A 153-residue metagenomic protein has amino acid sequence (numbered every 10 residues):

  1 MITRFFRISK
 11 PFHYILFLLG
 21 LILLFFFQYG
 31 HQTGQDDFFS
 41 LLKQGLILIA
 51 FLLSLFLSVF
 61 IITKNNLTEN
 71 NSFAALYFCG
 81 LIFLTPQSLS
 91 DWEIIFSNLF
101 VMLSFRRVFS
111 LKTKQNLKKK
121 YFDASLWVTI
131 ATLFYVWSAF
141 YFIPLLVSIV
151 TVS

Functional and structural regions predicted by a protein language model:
M1-L19, T68-E69: N-terminal membrane topogenic signal
F26-D36: Juxtamembrane "helix-exit" motif on the non-cytosolic side of transmembrane helices
I49-N65: Transmembrane-helix motifs of polytopic, lipid-linked glycan transferases
I62-L81: Transmembrane-helix signature of polytopic, membrane-embedded enzymes that assemble or transfer cell-envelope glycans
N66, S104-K119: Membrane-interface transmembrane helices that cradle and orient dolichyl/undecaprenyl
L76-I95: Aromatic- and kink-enriched transmembrane "portal" helix at the membrane-lumen/periplasm boundary that abuts
F122-V136: Membrane-interface alpha helices of multi-pass inner-membrane proteins
Y141-S153: Perimembrane helix-loop-helix junctions
